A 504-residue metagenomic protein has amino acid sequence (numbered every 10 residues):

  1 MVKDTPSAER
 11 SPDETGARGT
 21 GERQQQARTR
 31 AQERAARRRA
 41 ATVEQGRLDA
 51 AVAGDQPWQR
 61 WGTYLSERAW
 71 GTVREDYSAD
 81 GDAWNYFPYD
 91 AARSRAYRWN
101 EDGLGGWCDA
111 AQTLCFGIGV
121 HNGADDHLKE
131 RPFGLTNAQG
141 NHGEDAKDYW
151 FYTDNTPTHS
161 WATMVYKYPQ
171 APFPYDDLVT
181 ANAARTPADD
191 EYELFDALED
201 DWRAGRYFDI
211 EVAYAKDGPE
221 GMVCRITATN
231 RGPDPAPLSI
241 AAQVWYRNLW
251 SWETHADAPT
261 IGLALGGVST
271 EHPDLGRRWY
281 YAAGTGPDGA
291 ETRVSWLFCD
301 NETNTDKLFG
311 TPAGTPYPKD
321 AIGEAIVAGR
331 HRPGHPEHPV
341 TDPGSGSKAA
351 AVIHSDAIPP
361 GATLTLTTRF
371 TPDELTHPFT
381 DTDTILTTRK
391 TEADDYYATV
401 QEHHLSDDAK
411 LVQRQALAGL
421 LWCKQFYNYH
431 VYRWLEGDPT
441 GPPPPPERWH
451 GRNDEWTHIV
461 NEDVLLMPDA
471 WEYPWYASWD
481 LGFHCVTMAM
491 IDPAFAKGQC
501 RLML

Functional and structural regions predicted by a protein language model:
V2-P12, R18, R23, A27-C423 (+4 more regions): Anionic coordination/interaction segments
V486, M490-P493: Alpha-helical solenoid scaffolds in large eukaryotic transport, assembly, and signaling factors
